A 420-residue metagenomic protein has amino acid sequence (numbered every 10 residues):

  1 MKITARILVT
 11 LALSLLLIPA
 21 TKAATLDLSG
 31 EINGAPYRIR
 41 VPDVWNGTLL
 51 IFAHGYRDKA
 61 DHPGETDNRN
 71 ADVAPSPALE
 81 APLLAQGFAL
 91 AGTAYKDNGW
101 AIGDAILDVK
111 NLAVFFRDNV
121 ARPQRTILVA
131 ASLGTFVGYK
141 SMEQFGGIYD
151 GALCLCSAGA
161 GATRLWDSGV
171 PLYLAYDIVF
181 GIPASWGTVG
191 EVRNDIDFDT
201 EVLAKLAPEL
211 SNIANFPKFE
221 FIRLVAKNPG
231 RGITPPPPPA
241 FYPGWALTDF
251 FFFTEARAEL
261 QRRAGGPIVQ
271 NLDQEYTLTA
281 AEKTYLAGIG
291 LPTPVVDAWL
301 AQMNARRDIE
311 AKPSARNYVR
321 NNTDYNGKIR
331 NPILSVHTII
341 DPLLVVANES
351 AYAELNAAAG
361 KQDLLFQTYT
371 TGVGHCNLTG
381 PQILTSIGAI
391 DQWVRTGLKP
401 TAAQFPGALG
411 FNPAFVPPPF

Functional and structural regions predicted by a protein language model:
A24-T48, A301-D308: N-terminal cap/lid segment of alpha/beta-hydrolase-fold proteins
V44-W45, L112-S132, I148: Gly/Ser-rich "nucleophile elbow"/oxyanion-hole loop immediately N-terminal to the catalytic nucleophile in hydrolases
G47-R57: Short beta-strand element of the alpha/beta-hydrolase
R125-F180: Primarily recognizes the serine-hydrolase "nucleophile elbow" in alpha/beta-hydrolase and SGNH/GDSL folds
A158-D324: Accessory cap/linker subdomain of secreted extracellular hydrolases
S335-H337: Short beta-strand/loop motif that positions the catalytic acidic residue of the alpha/beta-hydrolase fold
L343-N348: Conserved alpha/beta-hydrolase "acid-adjacent" motif
L365-T379: Histidine-bearing beta->alpha loop at or near hydrolase active sites
